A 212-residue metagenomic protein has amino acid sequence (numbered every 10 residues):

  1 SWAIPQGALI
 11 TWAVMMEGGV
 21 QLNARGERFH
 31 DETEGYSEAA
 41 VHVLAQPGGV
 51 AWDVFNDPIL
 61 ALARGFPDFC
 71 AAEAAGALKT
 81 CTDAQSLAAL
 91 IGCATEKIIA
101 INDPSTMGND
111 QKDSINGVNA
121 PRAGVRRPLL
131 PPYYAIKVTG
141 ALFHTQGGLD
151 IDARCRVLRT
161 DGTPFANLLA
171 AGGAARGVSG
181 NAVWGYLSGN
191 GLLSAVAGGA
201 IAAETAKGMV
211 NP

Functional and structural regions predicted by a protein language model:
S1-P104, G108-P212: Residues forming the flavin
